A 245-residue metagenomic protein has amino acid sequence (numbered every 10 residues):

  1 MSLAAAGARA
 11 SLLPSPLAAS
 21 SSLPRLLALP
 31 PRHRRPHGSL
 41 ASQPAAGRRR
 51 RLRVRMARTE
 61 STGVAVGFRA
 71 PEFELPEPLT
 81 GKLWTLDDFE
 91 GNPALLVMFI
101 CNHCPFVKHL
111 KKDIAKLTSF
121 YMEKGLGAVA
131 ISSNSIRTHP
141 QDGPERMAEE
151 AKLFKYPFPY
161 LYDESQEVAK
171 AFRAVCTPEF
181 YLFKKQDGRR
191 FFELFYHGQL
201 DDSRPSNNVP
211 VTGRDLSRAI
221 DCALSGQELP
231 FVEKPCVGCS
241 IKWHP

Functional and structural regions predicted by a protein language model:
S2-D221, L229-V232: Chalcogenol-based redox active-site neighborhoods
C222-P245: Cysteine/selenocysteine-centered motifs that mediate thiol-based redox chemistry or coordinate metal-sulfur cofactors
